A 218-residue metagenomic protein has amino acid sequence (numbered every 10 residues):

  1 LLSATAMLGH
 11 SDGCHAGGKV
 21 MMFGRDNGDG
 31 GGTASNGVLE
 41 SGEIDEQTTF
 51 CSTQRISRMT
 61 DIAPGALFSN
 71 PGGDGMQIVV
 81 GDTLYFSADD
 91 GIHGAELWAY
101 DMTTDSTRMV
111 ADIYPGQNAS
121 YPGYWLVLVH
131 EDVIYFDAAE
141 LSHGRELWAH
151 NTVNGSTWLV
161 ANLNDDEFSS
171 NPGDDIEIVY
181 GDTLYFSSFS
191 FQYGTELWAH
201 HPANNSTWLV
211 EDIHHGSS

Functional and structural regions predicted by a protein language model:
L1-Q54: Collagen/collagen-like triple-helix sequence repeat recognition
Q54-S218: Feature 14080 marks short, conserved micro-sites in well-ordered regions that are central to protein function
